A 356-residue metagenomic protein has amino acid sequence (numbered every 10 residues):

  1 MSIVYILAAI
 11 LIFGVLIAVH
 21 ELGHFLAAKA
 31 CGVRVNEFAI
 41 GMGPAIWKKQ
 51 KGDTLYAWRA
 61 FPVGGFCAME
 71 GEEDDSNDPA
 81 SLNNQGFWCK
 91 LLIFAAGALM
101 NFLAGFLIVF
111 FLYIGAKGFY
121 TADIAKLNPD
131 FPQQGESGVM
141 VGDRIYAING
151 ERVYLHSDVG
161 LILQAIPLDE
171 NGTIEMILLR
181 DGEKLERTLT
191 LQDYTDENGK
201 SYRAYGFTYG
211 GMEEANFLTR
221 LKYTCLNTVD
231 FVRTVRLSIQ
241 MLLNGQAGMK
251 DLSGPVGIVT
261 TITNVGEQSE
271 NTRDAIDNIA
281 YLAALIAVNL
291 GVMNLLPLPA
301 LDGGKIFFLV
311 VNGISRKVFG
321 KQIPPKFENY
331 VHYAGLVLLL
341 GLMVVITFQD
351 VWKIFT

Functional and structural regions predicted by a protein language model:
M1, Y5, A9, Q85-F94 (+1 more regions): Residue-level signature of transmembrane alpha-helical entry/exit and packing/kink sites in multi-pass membrane
V4-D78, M293-I314: Small-residue-rich helix-interface/hinge motifs
F13-I17, A68, N101, G105 (+2 more regions): Alpha-helical transmembrane segments of multi-pass membrane proteins
A30, T54-A57, F61-P129, H332-G335: Internal alpha-helical transmembrane segments
S81, Q85, K126-D130, D193-L290 (+2 more regions): Functional transmembrane alpha-helices
P132, G138-V139, R152, A165-P167 (+1 more regions): Residue-level "contact hotspot" at macromolecular interaction interfaces
G135-S157, T228: Conserved PDZ fold ligand-binding element
I162-S201: PDZ-domain C-terminal substructure recognizer with occasional recognition of PDZ-binding tails
